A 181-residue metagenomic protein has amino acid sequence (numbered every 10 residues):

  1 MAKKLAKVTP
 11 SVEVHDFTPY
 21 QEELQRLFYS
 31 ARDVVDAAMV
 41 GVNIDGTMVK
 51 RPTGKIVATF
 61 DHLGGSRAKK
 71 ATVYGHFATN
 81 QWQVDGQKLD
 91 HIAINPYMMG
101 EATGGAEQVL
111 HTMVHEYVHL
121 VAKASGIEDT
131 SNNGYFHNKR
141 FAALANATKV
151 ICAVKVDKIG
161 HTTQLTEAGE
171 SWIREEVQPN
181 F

Functional and structural regions predicted by a protein language model:
A2-T9, E176-F181: Acidic, serine/threonine- and proline/glycine-rich low-complexity repeats
L5-T18, A122: A short, surface-exposed helix-loop junction/capping segment
H15-I56, F60-T103, I127-F181: Metalloprotease/metallohydrolase-associated module, dominated by Zn2+-dependent proteases
Q108-T112, T130-N132: Short basic-aromatic helix/loop recognition motifs at nucleic-acid and histone-peptide binding interfaces
L110-A124: Active-site recognition of the HExxH zinc-binding catalytic motif
